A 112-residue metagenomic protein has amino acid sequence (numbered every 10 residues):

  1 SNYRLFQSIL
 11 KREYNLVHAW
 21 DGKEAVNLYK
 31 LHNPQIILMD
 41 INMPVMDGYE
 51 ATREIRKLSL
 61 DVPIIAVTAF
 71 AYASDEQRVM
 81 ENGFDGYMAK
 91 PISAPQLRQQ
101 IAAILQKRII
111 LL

Functional and structural regions predicted by a protein language model:
S1-V17, L31: Two-component/phosphorelay signaling modules centered on CheY-like receiver
Y14-W20, L28, M88: Short hydrophobic/Thr-rich beta-strand motif most characteristic of the beta2 strand and flanking loop of CheY-like
K30-H32, E54-D61, N82: Conserved phosphotransfer cores of two-component systems
H32-L38: Active-site beta3 strand of CheY-like receiver
M43: Receiver (REC) domain active-site loop signature in two-component systems and cognate sites in sensor histidine kinases
I92-I101: C-terminal output helix
